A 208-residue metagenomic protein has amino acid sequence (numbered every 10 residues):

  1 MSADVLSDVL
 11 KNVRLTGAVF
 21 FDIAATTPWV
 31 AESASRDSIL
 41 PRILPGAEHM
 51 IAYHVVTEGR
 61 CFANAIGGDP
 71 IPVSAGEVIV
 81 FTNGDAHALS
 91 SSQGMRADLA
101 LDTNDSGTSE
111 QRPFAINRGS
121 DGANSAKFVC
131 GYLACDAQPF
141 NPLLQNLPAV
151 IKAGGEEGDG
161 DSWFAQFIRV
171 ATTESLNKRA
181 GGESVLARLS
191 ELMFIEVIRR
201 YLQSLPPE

Functional and structural regions predicted by a protein language model:
M1-I71, A88-A115: Generic protein-terminus/edge-of-domain signal
A3, D105-E208: Alpha-helical bundle regulatory/interaction domains
T26, D85-A86, A134-Q138: Short, solvent-exposed loop/turn segments at secondary-structure junctions
M50, E58, G76, A86 (+1 more regions): Extracellular structured ligand-interaction cores
A52, S74, S184-R188: Amphipathic alpha-helical recognition patches that constitute DNA-binding helices
V55, G84, L144-Q145: Short, flexible turn/loop "capping" segments at secondary-structure junctions
G67-N83: Short acidic-glycine-tyrosine-enriched beta hairpin
